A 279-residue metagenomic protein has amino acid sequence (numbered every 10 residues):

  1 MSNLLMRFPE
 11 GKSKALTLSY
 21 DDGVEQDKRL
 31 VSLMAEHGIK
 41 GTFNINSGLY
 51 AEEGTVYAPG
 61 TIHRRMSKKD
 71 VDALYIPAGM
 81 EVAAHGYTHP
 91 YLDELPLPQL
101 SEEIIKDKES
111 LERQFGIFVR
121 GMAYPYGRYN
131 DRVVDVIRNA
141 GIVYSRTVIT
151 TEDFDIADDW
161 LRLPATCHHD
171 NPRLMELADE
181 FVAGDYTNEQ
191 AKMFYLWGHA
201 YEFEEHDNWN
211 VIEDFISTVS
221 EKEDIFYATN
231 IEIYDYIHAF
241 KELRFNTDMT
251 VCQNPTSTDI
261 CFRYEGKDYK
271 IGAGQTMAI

Functional and structural regions predicted by a protein language model:
M1-Q26: Boundary/entry segment of secreted carbohydrate-active catalytic domains
S2-F8, E36, E112, Y144-E152 (+2 more regions): C-terminal domain-boundary segment and adjacent tail
T17-L18, E81, I225: Hydrophobic "anchor" residues on beta-strands that sit immediately upstream of conserved functional sites
Y20-G23, G86, A200, N230: Active-site metal-binding loops of divalent metal-dependent hydrolases
R29-L33, R132-V136, V211, F215: A short acidic, amphipathic alpha-helical/loop segment
A35-V143, T150-C167, K192-A200: Metal-dependent polysaccharide deacetylase catalytic core of the NodB/CE4 family, i.e., the active-site-bearing domain
L97-E102, P172-M175, H206-W209: Non-membrane alpha-helical structural segments and their capping/turn regions in soluble enzymes
Q114-F115, N139-I149, H168-H169, L174-Q190 (+1 more regions): Catalytic-core region of carbohydrate-active enzymes that cleave or remodel glycosidic bonds
